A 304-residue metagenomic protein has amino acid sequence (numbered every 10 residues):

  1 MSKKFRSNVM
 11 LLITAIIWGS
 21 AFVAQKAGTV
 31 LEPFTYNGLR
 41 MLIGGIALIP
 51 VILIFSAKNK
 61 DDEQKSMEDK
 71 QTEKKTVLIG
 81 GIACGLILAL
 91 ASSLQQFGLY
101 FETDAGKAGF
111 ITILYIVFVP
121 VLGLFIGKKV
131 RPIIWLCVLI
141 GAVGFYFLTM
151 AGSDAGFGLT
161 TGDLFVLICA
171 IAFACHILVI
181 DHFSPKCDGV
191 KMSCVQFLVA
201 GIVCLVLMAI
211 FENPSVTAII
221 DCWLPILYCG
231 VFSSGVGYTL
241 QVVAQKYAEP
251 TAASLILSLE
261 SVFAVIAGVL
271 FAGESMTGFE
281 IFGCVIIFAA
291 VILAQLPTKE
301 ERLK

Functional and structural regions predicted by a protein language model:
M1-G38, L86, L90, L94 (+2 more regions): Glycine-/small-residue-enriched transmembrane alpha-helix faces in small-molecule transporters and effluxers
A15, L39, A108-L114, I180-G201 (+1 more regions): Helix-helix packing/entry segments at the starts of transmembrane helices
I16-I46, Q64-E68, T103-K107, C175-V199: Juxtamembrane helix-loop-helix junctions in multi-pass membrane proteins
A21, L53-I111, F147, G230-A248: Specific transmembrane alpha-helical segments of multi-pass solute transporters/efflux pumps, especially DMT/EamA
M41, L53, A57, C222-L224 (+2 more regions): C-terminal-most transmembrane helix of multi-pass membrane proteins
G45-L48, F118-F125, V138, D154-F211 (+1 more regions): Transmembrane alpha-helical segments that form core, pore/gating elements of small-molecule transporters/exporters
A47, V51-I52, Y115-L139, V262-F282: C-terminal transmembrane-helix exit sites in multi-pass transporters
L48, V130-A151, C169, F173 (+3 more regions): Hydrophobic transmembrane alpha-helices of multi-pass small-molecule transport proteins
